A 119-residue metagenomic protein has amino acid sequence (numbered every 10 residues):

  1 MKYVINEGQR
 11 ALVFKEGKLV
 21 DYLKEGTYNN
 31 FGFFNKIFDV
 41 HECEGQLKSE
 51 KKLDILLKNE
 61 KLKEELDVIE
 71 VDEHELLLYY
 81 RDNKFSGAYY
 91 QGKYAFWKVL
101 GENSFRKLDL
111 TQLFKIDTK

Functional and structural regions predicted by a protein language model:
M1-K119: N-terminal hydrophobic membrane-entry segments
